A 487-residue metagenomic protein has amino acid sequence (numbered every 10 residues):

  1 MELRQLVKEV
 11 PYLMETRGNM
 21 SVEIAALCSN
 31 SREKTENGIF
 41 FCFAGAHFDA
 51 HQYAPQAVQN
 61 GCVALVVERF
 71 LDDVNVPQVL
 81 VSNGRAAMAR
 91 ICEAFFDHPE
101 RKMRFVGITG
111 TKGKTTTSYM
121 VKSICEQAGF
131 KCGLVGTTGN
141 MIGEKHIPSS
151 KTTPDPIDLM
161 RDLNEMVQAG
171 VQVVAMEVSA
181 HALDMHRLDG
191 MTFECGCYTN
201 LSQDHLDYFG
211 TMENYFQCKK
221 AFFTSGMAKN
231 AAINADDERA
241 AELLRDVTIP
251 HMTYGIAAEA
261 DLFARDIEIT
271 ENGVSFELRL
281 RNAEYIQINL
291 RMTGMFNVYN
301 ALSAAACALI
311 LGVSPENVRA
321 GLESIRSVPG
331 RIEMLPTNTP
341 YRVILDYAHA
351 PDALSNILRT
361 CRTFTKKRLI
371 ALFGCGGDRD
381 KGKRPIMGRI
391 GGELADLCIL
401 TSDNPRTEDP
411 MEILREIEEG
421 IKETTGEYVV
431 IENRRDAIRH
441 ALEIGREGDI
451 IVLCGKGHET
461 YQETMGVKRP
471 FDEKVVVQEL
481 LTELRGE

Functional and structural regions predicted by a protein language model:
M1-L13, E36-I39, A283, A306-E316 (+2 more regions): ATP-dependent carboxylate-amine ligase
M1-R90, A94, E238, A260-E268 (+4 more regions): N-terminal leader/targeting and accessory segments in enzymes
E9, E68-N75, A169, D184 (+4 more regions): Acidic, Mg2+-coordinating active-site environments of NTP-dependent enzymes
I24, E36-N37, C62, N75-V76 (+6 more regions): Short, well-ordered alpha-helix to beta-strand connector turns
Q59, V63-R69, A231-A235, L372-F373 (+1 more regions): Short internal beta-strands
V67-F70, V178, N200, A235 (+2 more regions): Short secondary-structure boundary segments
V74, M141-H146, Q203-F209, R379 (+2 more regions): A short acidic, helix-capping loop that chelates divalent metal ions and anchors anionic groups
M88-A235, R239-V247, L302, L311 (+2 more regions): Phosphate-binding loop of NTP-binding sites
